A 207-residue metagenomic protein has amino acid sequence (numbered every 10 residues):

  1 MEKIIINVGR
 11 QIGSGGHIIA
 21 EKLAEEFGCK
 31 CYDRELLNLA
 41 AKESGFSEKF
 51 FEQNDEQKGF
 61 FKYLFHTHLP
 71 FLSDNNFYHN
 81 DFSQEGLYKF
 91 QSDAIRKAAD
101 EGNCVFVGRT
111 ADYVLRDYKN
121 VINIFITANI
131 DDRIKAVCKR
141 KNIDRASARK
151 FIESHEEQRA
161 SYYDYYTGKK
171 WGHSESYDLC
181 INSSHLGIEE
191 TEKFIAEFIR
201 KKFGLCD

Functional and structural regions predicted by a protein language model:
V8-E21: Glycine-rich phosphate-binding P-loop
K30-A41: Short beta-strand-centered segment that lines the nucleotide-binding/catalytic pocket of NTP-utilizing
A41-N103: ATP-dependent small-molecule kinase phosphotransfer cores that center on conserved nucleotide phosphate-binding segments
F61-P70, D144-E189: Small-molecule kinase domains that catalyze NTP-dependent phosphoryl transfer to phosphate-bearing small molecules
S92, I188-A196: Short, amphipathic alpha-helical "lid/cap" segments that border enzyme active or binding sites
A98, A111-D117: RNA pseudouridine synthases
D117-R140, R145-E153: Conserved phosphate-donor/acceptor-positioning beta-strand/loop module used by diverse small-molecule
